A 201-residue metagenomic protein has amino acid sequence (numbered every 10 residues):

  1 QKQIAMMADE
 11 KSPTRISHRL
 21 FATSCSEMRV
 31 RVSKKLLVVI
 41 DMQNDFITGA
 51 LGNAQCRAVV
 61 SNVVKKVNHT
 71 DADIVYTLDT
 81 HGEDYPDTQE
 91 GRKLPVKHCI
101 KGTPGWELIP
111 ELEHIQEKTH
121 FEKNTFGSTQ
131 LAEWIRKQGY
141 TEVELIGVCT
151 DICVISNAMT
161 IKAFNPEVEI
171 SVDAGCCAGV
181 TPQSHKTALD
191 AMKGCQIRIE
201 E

Functional and structural regions predicted by a protein language model:
Q3: Cationic, low-complexity basic patches in intrinsically disordered or flexible, solvent-exposed regions
A8-E10: Targeting/processing segments of secretory and organellar proteins
S12-R15, S24: Low-acidity, Ser/Thr- and Arg-rich intrinsically disordered low-complexity segments
C25-H120, S171, V180, K186-G194 (+1 more regions): Active-site acidic carboxylates
K66, I155-A163: Histidine-anchored nucleotide/phosphate-binding helix
G102-I152: Internal catalytic-core helix/loop-beta-alpha segment that presents or stabilizes conserved functional determinants
E144-V148, V168-P182: A short glycine-rich beta-strand->turn/loop micro-motif centered on a GG-aromatic cluster
